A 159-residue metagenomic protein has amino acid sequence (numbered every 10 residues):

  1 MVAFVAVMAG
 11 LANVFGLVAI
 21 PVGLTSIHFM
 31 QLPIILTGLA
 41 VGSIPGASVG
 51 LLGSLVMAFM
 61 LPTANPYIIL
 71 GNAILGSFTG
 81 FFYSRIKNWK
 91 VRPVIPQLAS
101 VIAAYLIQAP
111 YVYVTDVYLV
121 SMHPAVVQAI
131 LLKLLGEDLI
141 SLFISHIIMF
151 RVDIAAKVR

Functional and structural regions predicted by a protein language model:
M1-R159: Loop-helix junctions at membrane interfaces
